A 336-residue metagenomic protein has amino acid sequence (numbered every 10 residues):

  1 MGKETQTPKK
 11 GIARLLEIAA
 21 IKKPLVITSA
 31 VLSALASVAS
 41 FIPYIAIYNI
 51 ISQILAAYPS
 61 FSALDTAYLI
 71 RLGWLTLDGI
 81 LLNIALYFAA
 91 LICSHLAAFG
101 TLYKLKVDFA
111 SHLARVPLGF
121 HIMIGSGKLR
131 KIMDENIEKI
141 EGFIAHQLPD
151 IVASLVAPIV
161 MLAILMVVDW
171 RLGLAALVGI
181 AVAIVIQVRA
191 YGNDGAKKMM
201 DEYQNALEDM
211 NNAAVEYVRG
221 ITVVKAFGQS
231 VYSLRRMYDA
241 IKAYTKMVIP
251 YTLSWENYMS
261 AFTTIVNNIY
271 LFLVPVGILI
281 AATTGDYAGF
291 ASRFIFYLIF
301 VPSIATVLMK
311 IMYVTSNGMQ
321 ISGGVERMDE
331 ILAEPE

Functional and structural regions predicted by a protein language model:
M1-S40, F61, A67-L72, A90 (+5 more regions): Membrane-integrated ABC transporters
L16-P24, L118, E135-I144, L148 (+5 more regions): An intracellular "coupling" helix at the cytosolic face of ABC transporter transmembrane type-1 domains
I21, L25-A36, P149-E202, V276-R293 (+1 more regions): Transmembrane helices of ABC transporter permease
P24-N49, R71-T76, L91-S94, E141-V156 (+4 more regions): Alpha-helical segments in transporter systems
V26-L86, M166-R171, G285-A291: Transmembrane helix-loop-helix hairpins at lipid-water interfaces of multipass membrane proteins, especially the type-1
P43-I47, G79-S126, R130, D134 (+7 more regions): Juxtamembrane helix-loop junctions of ABC transporter transmembrane domains
I54-S62, I164-V178, A261-V325: Helix-loop-helix
H95-S111, V152-A153, A176-T222, Q229 (+3 more regions): Cytoplasmic coupling helices
